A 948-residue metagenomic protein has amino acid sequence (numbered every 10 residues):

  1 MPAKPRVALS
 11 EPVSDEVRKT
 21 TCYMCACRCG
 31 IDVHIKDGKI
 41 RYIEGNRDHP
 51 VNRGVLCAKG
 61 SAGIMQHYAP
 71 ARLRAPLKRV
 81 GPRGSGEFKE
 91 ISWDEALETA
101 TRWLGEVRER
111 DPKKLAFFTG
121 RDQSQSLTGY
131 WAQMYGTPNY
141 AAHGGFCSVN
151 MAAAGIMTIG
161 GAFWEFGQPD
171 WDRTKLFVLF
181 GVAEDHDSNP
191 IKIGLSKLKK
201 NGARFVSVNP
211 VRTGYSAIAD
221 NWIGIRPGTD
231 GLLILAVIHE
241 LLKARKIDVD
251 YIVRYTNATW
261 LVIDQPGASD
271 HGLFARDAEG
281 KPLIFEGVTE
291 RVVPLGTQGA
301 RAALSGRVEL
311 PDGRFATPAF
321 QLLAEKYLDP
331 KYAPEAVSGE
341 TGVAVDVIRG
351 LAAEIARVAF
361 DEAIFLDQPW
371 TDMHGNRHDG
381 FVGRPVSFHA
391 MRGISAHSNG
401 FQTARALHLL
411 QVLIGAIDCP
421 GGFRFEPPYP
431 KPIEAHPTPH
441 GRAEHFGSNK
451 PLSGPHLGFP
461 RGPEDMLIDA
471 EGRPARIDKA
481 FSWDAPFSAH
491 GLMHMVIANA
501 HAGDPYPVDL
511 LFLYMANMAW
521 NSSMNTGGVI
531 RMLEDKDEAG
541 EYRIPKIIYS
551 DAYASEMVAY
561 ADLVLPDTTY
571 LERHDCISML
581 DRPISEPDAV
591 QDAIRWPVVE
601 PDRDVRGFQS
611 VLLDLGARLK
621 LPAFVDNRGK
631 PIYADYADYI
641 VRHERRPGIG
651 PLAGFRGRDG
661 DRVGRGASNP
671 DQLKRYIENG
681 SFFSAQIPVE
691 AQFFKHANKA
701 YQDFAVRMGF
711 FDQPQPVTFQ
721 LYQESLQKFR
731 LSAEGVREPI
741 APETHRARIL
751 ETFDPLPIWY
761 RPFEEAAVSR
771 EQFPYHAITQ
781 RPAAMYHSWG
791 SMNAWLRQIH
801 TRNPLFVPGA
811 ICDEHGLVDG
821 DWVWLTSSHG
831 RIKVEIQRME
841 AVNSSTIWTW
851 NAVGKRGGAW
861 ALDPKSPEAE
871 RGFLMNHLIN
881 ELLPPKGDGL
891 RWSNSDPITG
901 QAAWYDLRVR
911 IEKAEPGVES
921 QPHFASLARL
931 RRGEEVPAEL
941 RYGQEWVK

Functional and structural regions predicted by a protein language model:
M1-D250, R254-A258, V262-S305, A316 (+13 more regions): N-terminal export/assembly segments and adjacent metallocofactor-ligating motifs of anaerobic energy-metabolism
A75, R79-E95, K246-A352, G441 (+5 more regions): N-terminal leader/propeptide and maturation segments of large enzyme subunits in energy/redox metabolism and hydrolases
L97-K113, G167-T174, K326-D329, L351-D367 (+2 more regions): Glycine-rich phosphate/diphosphate-binding loops that line cofactor/substrate pockets in enzymes
R121, R254-N257, E354-I355, W370-M373 (+4 more regions): A glycine-rich phosphate-binding loop feature that marks nucleotide/adenosyl-phosphate handling sites
T128-S207, L232, H408-Y560, T569 (+3 more regions): Extended redox/cofactor-interaction regions of prokaryotic respiratory oxidoreductases
G214, A561-A593: Flexible glycine/proline-rich, aromatic-decorated loop/lid segments
A319-A324, D329-P330, P334-S488: Active-site phosphate/pyrophosphate-binding segments
W596-P597, F608-G660, A667, I740 (+2 more regions): Long, contiguous, secondary-structure-rich segments that constitute the structural scaffold of globular domains
